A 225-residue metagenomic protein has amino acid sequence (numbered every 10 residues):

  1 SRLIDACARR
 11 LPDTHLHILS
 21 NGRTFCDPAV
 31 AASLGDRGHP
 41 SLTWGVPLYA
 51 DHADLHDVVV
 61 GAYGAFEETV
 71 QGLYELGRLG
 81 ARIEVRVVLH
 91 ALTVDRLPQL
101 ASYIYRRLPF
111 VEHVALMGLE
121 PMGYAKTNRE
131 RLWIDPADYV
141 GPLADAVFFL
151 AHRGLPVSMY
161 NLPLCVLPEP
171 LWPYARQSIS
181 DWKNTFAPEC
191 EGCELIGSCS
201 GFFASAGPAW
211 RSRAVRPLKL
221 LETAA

Functional and structural regions predicted by a protein language model:
S1-G38, L48-A53, A62-E68, V87-L100: Canonical radical SAM enzyme core domain
I4-P12, V94-E112, P168-N184: Short, electropositive alpha-helical surface patch
H15-H17, P40-T43, E67-E130, D138-L164: Conserved C-terminal portion of the radical SAM core fold that forms the substrate/S-adenosylmethionine-binding
Y49, L119, S198: Flexible loop residues that form catalytic and substrate-binding hotspots at small-molecule/glycan-binding clefts
H52-V59, G123-N128: A short acidic, helix-capping loop that chelates divalent metal ions and anchors anionic groups
V58-G64, R129-D135: Short glycine-enriched, charge-decorated loop/helix-capping segments at active-site entrances that position
P168-A225: Flexible mid-to-C-terminal extensions adjoining Fe-S/redox cofactors in radical SAM and related proteins
